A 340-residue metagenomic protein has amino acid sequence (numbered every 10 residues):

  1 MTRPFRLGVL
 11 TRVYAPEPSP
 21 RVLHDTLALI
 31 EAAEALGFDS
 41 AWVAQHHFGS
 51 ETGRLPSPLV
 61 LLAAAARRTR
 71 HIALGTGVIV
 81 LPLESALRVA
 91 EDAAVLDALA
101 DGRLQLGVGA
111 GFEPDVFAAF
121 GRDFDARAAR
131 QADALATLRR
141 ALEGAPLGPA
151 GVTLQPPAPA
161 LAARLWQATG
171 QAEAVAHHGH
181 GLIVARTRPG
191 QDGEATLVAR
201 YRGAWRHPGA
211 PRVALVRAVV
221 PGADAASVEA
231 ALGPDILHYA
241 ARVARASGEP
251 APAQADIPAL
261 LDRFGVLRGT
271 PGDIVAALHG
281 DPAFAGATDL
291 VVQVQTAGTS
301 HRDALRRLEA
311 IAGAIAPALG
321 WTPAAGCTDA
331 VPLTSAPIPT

Functional and structural regions predicted by a protein language model:
M1-P18, E113-V116, P146-P159, S247-R263: N-terminal small/glycine-rich loop or linker at the start of catalytic domains across soluble metabolic enzymes
M1-R68, A73, D329-V331, I338: N-terminal beta1-alpha1-beta2 module of alpha/beta enzyme domains
T2-F5, S85-G181, D192-A199, H207: Internal, glycine-rich beta/alpha segment that forms the wall or movable "lid" of small-molecule/cofactor binding
L7-T11, A41-V43, L74-T76, L104-V108 (+4 more regions): Hydrophobic faces of well-ordered beta-strands that scaffold small-molecule active sites in alpha/beta enzyme cores
T11-L23, I79-L87, L161-T169, L261-P271: Active-site mouth loops of central-metabolism enzymes
G37, Q45, A65, L96 (+5 more regions): Conserved, mostly hydrophobic/aromatic
T52-T76, R130, A134, I311-P323: Alpha-helix-loop-beta-strand connector modules within alpha/beta enzyme cores
D125-L154, D192-T288, W321-T334, T340: An alpha-helical appendage that flanks or caps ligand/catalytic pockets
